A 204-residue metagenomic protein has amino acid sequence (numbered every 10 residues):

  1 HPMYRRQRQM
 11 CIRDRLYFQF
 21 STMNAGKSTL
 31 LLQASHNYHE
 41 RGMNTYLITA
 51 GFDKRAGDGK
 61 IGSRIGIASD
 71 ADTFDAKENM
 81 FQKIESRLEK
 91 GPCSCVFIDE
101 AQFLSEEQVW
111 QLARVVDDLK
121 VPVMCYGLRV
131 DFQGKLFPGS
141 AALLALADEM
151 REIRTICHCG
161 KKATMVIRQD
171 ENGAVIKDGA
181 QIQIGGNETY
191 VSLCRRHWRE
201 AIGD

Functional and structural regions predicted by a protein language model:
H1-I12: Single conserved hydrophobic/aromatic residue that forms the stacking wall/gate of nucleotide- or nucleobase-binding
R13-R87, D131-A142, E152-T155, I176-K177 (+1 more regions): Conserved P-loop
A34, E107-V115, G139: A short acidic, amphipathic alpha-helical/loop segment
V96-F97: Walker B beta-strand of ABC/ABC-like P-loop ATPase nucleotide-binding domains, specifically the conserved hydrophobic
E100: Walker B catalytic acidic pair
F103-L104: Residues immediately C-terminal
V116-P138: Sensor-1/coupling segment of RecA-like P-loop NTPase cores
R154-G173: Conserved AAA+ ATPase core "coupling" helix
